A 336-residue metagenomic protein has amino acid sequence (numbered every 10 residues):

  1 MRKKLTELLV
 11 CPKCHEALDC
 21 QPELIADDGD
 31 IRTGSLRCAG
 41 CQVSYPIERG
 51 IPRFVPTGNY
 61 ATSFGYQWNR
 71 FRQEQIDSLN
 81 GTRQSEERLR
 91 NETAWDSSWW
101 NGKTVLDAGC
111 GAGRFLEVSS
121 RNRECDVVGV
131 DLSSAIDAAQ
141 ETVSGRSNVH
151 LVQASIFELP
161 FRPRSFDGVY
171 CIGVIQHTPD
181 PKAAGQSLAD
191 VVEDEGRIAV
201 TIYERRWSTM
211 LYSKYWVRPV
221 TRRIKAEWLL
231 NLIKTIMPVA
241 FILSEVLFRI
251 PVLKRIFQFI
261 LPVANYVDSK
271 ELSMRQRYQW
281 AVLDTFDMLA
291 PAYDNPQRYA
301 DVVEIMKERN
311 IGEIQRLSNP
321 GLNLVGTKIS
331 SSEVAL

Functional and structural regions predicted by a protein language model:
R2-P160, Y293-P296, D301, E313-L336: Conserved N-terminal segment of class I S-adenosyl-L-methionine
V169-Y170: Hydrophobic beta-strand segment of the Class I
G173-V174: Short catalytic micro-motifs in class I SAM-dependent methyltransferases
K182-D194: A short glycine-rich, Lys/Arg-flanked "PGG" loop and its adjoining helix->strand segment in the class I
R197-N231, T235-P238: Conserved class I S-adenosyl-L-methionine
Y203-V220, M274-A292: Short, glycine-/aromatic-enriched active-site segment of Class I SAM-dependent methyltransferases
E227-P291: SAM-dependent methyltransferase
